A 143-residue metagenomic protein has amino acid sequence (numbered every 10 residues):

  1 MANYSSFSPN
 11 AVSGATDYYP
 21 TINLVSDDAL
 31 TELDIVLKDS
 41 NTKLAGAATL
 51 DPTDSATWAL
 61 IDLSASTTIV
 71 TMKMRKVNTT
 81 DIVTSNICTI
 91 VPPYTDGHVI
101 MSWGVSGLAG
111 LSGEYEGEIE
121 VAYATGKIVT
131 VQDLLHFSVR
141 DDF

Functional and structural regions predicted by a protein language model:
M1-F143: Contiguous segments within soluble domain cores/interaction surfaces
